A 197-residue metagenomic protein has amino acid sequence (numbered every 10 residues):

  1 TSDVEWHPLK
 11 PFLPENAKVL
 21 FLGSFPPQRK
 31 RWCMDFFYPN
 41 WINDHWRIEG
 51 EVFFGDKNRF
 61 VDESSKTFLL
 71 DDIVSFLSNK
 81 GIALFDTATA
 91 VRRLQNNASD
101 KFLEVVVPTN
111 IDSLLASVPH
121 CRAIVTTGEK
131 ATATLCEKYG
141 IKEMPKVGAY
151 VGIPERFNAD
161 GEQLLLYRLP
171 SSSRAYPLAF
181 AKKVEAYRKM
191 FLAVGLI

Functional and structural regions predicted by a protein language model:
T1-N16, P27-R29, P39-W41, I48 (+2 more regions): C-terminal capping/extension of enzyme domains
F12, I73-L77, A116-S117: Short, conserved, surface-exposed binding loops centered on an aromatic residue
K18-V19, A123: Structural motif
F21-S24: N-terminal nucleotide-binding beta1-loop-alpha1 segment
W32-L103: Short, surface-exposed acidic-centric catalytic microdomains
N58-V61, C121-R122, E143-M144: Short secondary-structure capping/junction motifs at helix and strand boundaries
N79-K138: Internal catalytic-core helix/loop-beta-alpha segment that presents or stabilizes conserved functional determinants
